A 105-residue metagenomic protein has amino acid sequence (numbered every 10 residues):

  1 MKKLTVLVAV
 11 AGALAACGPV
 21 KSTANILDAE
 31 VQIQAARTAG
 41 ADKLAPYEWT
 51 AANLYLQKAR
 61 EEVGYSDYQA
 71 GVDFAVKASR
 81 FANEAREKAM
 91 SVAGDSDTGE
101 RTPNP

Functional and structural regions predicted by a protein language model:
K2, V6, C17-P105: Long, charged/polar, soluble alpha-helical segments
